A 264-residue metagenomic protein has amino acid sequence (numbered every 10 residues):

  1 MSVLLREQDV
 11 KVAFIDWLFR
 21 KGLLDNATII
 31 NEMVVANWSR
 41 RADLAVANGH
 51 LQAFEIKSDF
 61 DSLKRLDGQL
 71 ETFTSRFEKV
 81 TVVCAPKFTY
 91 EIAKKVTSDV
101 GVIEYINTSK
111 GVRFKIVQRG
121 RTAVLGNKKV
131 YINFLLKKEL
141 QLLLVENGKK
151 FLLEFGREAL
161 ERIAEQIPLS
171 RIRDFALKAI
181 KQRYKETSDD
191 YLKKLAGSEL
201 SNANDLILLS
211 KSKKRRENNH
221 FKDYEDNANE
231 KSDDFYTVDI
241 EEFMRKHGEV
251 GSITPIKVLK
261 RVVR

Functional and structural regions predicted by a protein language model:
S2-Q52: Active-site metal-binding core of divalent-cation-utilizing nuclease and nuclease-like domains
H50-Q52, I56-L63: Short beta-strand-loop-alpha-helix junction that forms the active-site gateway of nucleic-acid-processing nucleases
Q52, F88, K110: Surface-exposed, flexible loop/turn segments at secondary-structure boundaries
D61-E104: Catalytic cores of nucleic-acid endonucleases
I103-G111: Acidic, Ser/Thr-rich peripheral helices and adjacent loops at domain boundaries
G111-L192: A conserved mid-domain beta-alpha-beta active-site/ligand-binding segment of alpha/beta enzyme cores
A159-R264: C-terminal, charge/polar-rich interaction regions
